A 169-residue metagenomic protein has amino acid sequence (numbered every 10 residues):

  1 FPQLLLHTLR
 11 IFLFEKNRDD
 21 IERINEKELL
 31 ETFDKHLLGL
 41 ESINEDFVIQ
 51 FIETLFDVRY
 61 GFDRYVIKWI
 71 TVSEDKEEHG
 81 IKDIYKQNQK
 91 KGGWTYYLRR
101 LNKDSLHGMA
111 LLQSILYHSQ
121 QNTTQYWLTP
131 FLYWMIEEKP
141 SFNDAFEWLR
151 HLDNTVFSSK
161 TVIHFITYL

Functional and structural regions predicted by a protein language model:
F1-L169: Flexible coil/loop and intrinsically disordered segments
